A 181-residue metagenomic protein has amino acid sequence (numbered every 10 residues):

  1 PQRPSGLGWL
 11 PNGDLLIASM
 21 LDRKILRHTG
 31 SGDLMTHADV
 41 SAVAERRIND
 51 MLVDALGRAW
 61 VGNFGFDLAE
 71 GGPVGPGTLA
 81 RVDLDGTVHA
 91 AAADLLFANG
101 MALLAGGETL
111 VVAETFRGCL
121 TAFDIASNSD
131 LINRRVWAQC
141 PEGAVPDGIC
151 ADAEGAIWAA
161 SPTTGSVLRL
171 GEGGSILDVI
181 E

Functional and structural regions predicted by a protein language model:
P1, D33-S41, G86-A93, N133-Q139 (+1 more regions): A short beta-strand motif characteristic of beta-propeller blades
P1-H37: Extended, compositionally biased flexible segments
P1-L16, A42-A59, G65-F66, P76-T78 (+2 more regions): Beta-rich, blade/repeat-based domains predominating in secreted/periplasmic proteins but also intracellular
S19, H28-G30, D83, D124 (+1 more regions): Structural recognition of the beta-propeller blade-terminating site
M20-L21, F66-G77, T115-G118, P162-T163: Short, solvent-exposed loop/turn segments at conserved positions within beta-propeller repeat blades
K24-L26, G77-A80, C119-T121, S166-L168: A short loop-to-beta-strand structural motif that recurs across blades of beta-propeller domains
F123-D130: Short loop/turn segments immediately following beta-strands, especially the blade-tip and inter-blade linker loops
T163-E181: C-terminal closing repeat unit and adjoining cap/tail of repeat-based domains
